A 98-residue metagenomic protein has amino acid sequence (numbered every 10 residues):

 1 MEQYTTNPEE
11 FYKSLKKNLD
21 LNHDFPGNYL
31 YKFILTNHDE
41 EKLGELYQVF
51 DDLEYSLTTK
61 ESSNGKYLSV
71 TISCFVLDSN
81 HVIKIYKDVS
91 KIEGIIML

Functional and structural regions predicted by a protein language model:
M1-S69, F75-L98: Long, contiguous binding/interaction regions
